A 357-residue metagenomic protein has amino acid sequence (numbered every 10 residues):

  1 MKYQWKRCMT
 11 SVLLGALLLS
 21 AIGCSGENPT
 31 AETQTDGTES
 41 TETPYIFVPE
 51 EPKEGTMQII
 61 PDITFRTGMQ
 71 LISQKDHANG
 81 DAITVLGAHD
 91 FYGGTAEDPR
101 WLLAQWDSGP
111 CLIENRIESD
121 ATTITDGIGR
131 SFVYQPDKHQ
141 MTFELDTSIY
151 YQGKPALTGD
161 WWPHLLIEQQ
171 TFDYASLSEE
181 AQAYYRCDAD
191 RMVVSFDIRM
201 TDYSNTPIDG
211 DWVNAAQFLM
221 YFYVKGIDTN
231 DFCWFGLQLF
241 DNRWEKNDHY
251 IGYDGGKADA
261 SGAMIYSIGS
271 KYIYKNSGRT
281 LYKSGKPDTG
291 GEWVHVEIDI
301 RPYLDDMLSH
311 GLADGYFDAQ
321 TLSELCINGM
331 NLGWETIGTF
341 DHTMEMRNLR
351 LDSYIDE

Functional and structural regions predicted by a protein language model:
K2-V12: Bacterial N-terminal signal peptides that target proteins for export
S20-G23: C-terminal motif of bacterial Sec signal peptides marking the signal peptidase cleavage site
E27-F47: Short, low-complexity, disordered segments immediately C-terminal to signal peptides in bacterial exported proteins
P44-I128: Extracellular carbohydrate-recognition regions
F65, D190-M192, A216-F218, H342-R347: Residues that flank catalytic or metal-binding motifs in active/ligand-binding sites
I124-N205: Short N-terminal edge-element motif at the start of the domain
D190-S195, R199-R301: Short helix-loop boundary/capping segments
I273, S277-E357: Long, compositionally biased interface segments
